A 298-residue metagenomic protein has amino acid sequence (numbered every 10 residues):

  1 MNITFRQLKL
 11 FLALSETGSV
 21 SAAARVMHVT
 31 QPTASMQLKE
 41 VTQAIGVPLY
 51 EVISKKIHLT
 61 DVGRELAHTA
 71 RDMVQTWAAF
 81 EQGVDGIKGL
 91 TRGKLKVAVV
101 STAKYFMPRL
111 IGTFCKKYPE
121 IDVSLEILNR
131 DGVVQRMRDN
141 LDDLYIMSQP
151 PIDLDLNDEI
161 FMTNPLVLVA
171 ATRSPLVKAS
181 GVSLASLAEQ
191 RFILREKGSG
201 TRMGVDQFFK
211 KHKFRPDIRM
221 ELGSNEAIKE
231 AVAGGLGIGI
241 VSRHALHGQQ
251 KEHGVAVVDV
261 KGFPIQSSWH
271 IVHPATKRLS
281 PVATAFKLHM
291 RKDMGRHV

Functional and structural regions predicted by a protein language model:
L12-T30: Short helix-boundary/capping micro-motifs
T42-L59: A short LG(V/I)-centered, amphipathic sequence patch enriched for acidic residue(s) preceding the LG motif
K88-G89, L156-F192: Flexible hinge/capping segments at coil-to-helix
R92-L154, L222: Central regulatory/effector-binding core of bacterial HTH transcription factors
F106, V257-V298: A late-sequence structural motif
N129-V134, R138-L141, M147-S148, T201-A256: Hydrophobic hinge/microswitch elements
N157-V167, R243, E252-Q266: Short beta-strand->loop
R191-H212, R243, L279-K287, M294-V298: Secondary-structure junction motif
